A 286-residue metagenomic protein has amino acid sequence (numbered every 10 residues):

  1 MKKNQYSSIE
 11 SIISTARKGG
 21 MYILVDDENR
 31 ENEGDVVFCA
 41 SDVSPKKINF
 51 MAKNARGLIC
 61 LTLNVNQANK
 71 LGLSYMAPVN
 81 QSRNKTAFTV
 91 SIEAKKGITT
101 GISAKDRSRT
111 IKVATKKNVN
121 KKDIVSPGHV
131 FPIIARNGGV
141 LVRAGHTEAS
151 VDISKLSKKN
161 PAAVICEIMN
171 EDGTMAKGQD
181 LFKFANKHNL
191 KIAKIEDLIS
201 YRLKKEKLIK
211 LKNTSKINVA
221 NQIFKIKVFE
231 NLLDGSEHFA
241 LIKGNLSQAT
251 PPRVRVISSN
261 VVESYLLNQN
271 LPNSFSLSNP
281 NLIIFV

Functional and structural regions predicted by a protein language model:
M1-V286: Catalytic domains of riboflavin
